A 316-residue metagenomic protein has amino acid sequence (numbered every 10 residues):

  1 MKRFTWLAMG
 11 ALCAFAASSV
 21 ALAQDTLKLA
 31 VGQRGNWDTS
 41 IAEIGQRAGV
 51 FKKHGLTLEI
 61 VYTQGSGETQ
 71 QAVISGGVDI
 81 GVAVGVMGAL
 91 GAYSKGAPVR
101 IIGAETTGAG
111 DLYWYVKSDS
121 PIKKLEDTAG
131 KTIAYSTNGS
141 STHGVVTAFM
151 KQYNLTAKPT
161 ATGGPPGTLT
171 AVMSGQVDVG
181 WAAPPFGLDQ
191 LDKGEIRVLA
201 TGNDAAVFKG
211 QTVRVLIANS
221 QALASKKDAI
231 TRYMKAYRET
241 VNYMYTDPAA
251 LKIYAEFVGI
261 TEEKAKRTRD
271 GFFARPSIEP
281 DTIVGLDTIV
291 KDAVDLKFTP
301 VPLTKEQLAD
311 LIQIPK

Functional and structural regions predicted by a protein language model:
M1-M9: Bacterial N-terminal signal peptides that target proteins for export
F15-A23: Sec/Tat signal peptide C-region and signal peptidase I cleavage site
Q24-L155, P159-T162, P166, A171-S174 (+3 more regions): Short, glycine-/small- and polar/acidic-enriched structural segments that line small-molecule recognition paths
K53, D204-K209, A274-T282: Short, solvent-exposed loop/beta-turn-alpha elements that line the ligand-binding surface or hinge of extracytoplasmic
P166-E256: Pocket-lining segment of extracytoplasmic ligand-binding domains
L223-T299: Secondary-structure end/capping motifs
K291-K316: Conserved C-terminal helix/tail region of periplasmic/extracytoplasmic solute-binding proteins
